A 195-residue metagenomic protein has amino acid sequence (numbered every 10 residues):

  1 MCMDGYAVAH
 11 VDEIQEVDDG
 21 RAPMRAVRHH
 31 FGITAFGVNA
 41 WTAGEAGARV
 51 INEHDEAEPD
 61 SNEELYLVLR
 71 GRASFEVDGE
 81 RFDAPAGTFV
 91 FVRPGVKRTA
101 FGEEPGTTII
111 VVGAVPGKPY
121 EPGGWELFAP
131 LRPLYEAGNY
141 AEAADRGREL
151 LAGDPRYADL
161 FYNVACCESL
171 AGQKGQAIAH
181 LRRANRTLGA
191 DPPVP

Functional and structural regions predicted by a protein language model:
M1-H54: A short, N-terminal "cap"/entry segment at the start of jelly-roll beta-barrel domains of the cupin/DSBH fold
A57-F75: Short, conserved beta-strand element in jelly-roll/cupin
G79-P94: Short acidic-glycine-tyrosine-enriched beta hairpin
P94-P119: Ligand-binding loop in jelly-roll beta-barrel domains
